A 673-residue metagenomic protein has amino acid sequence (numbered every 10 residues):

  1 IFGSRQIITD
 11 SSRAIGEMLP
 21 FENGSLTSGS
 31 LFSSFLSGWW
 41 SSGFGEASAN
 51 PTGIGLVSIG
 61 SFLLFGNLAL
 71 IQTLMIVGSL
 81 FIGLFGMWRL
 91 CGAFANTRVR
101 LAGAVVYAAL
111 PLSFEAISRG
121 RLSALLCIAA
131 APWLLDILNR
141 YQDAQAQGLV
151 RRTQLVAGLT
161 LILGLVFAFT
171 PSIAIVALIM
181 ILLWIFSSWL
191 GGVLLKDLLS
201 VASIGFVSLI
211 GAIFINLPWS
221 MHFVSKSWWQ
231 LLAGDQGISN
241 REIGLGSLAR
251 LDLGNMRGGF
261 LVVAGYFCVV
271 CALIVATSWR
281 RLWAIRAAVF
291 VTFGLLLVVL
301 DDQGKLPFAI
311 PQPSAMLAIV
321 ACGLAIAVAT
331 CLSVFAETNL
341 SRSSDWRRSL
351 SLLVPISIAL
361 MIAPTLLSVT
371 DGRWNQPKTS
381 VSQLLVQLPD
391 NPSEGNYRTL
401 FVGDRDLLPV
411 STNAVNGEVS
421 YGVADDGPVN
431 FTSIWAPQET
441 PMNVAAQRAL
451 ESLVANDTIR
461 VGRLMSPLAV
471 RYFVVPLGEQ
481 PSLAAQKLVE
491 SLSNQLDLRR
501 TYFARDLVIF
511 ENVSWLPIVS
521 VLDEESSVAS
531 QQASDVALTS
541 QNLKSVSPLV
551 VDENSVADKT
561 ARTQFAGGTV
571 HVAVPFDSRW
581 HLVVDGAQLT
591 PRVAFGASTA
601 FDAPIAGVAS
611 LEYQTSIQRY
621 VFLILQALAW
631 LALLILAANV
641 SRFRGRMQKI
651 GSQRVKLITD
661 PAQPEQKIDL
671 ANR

Functional and structural regions predicted by a protein language model:
S4-I137, Q145-V150, L582: Active-site lumenal/periplasmic loops and adjacent helix-entry segments of GT-C-fold, multi-pass membrane
E17-S42, V201-W283, S314, N375 (+4 more regions): Periplasmic/ER-lumenal interhelical loops and adjacent helix-loop junctions in multi-pass membrane proteins
S34-F35, L163, D390-V470, P481 (+4 more regions): Extracytoplasmic/lumenal acceptor-recognition loop(s) of multi-pass membrane glycoenzymes
L80-A93, R98-L190, I204-F223, I358-M361 (+1 more regions): Membrane-embedded helix bundles of polyisoprenyl
G192-G205, C271-D302: Membrane-interface helix-loop-helix junctions at transmembrane boundaries of multi-pass membrane enzymes, predominantly
I210-I213, F335-P364, R654, R673: Signature aromatic-anchored transmembrane alpha helix within multi-pass, membrane-resident enzymes that catalyze glycan
S349-S433, F510, K667-L670: Extracytoplasmic
D535-R673: Active-site-proximal, structured, solvent-exposed surfaces of multi-pass membrane proteins that position macromolecular
